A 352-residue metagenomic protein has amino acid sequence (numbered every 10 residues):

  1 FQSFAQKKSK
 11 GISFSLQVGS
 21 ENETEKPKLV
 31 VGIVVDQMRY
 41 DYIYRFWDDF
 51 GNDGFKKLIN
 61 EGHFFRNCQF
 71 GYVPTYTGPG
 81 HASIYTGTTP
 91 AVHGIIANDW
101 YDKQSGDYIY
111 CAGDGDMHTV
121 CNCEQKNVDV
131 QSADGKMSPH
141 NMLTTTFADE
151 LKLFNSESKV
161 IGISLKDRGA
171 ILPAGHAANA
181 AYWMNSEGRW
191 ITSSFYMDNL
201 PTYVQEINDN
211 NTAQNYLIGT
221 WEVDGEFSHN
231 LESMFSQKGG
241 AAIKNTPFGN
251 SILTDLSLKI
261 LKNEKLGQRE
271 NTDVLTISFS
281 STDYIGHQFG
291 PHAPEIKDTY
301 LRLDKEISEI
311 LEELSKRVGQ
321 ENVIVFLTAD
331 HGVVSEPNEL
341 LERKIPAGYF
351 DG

Functional and structural regions predicted by a protein language model:
S3-A5: Boundary at the C-terminal end of the N-terminal hydrophobic targeting segment
K7-H63: Active-site-proximal N-terminal segment of extracellular/periplasmic enzymes that hydrolyze or transfer
S15-G19, Q320-E321, A329-G352: Histidine-centered active-site microenvironments of extracellular/periplasmic hydrolases and transferases
L16, Y42, I243-R269, T282-V323: A long, amphipathic alpha-helix that forms part of the scaffold/cap immediately adjacent to metal-dependent active
E21, R39-F46, F70-G71, S132-S138 (+2 more regions): Second-shell loop/turn segments in exported
P27-R39, L58, I84, L151 (+4 more regions): Beta-strand elements within well-structured catalytic alpha/beta cores of enzymes that handle phosphate/sulfate esters
I43-V92, E157-I163: Short, structured active-site-proximal loop/turn typified by the sulfatase FGly-forming signature C/S-X-P-X-R
T89, G94-N271, S280-H287: His/Asp/Glu-rich, glycine-adjacent segments that coordinate divalent cations and/or stabilize oxyanion chemistry on
